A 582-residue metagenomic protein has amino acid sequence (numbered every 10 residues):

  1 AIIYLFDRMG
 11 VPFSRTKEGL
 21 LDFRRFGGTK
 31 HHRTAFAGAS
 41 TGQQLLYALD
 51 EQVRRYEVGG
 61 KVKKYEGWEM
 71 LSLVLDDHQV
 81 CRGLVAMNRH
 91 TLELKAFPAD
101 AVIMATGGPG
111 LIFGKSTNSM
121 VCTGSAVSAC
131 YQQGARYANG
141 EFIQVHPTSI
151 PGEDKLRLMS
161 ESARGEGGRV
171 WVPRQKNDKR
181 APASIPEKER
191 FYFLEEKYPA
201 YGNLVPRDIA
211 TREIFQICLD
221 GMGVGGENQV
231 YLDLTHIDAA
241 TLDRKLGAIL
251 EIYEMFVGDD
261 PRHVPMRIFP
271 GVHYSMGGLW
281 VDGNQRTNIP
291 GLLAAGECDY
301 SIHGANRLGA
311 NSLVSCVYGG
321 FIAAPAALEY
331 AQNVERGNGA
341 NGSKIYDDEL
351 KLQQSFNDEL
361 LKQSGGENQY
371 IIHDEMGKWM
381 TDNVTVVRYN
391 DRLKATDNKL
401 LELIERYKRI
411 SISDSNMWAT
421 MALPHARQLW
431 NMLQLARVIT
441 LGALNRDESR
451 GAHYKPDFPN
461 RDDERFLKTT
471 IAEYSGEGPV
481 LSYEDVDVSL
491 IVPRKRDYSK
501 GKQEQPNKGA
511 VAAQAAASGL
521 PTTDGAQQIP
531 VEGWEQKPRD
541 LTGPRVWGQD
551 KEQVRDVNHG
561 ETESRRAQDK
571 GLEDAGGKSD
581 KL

Functional and structural regions predicted by a protein language model:
I2, R8-E93, P98, A105 (+1 more regions): Conserved redox-cofactor binding core of oxidoreductases
Y65-E66, L71-R82, A86-M87, K245-D299 (+2 more regions): A glycine-rich dinucleotide-binding beta-alpha-beta segment and adjacent secondary-structure elements that constitute
A101, A105-G107, R286-R307: Short FAD-binding loop at a beta-strand-to-alpha-helix junction that anchors the flavin cofactor in diverse
A101-R157, V224, N306-A326: Glycine-rich loop(s) and the adjacent beta-strand/alpha-helix scaffold that form part
A129, A135-D259, A326-Q332, Q369: An anion/pyrophosphate-binding glycine-rich loop and adjacent beta-alpha core in soluble alpha-beta enzymes
Y330-W418: Long, amphipathic alpha-helical stalk/connector segments used for oligomerization, subunit docking, or mechanical
R406, S411-A515, G519, L582: C-terminal amphipathic alpha-helical interaction region
A516-K581: Mixed-charge, low-complexity intrinsically disordered regions enriched for alternating acidic
